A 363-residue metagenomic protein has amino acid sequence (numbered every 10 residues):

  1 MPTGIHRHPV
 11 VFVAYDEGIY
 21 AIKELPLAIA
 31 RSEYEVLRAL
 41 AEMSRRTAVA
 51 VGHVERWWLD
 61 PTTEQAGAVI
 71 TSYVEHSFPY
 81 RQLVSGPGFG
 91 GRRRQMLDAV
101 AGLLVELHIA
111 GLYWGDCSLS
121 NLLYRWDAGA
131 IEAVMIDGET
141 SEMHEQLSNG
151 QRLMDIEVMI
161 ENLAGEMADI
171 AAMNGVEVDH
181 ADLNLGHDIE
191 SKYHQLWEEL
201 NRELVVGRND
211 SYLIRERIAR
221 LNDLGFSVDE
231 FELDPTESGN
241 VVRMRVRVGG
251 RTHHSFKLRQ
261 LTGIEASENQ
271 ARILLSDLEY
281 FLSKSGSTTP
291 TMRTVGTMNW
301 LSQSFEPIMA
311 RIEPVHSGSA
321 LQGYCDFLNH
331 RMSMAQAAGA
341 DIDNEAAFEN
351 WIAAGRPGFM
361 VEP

Functional and structural regions predicted by a protein language model:
M1-Q82, P87-G90, D98-W114, A266 (+1 more regions): Conserved ATP-binding subdomain of kinase catalytic cores across diverse folds
Y20, I131-A133: Hydrophobic residues embedded in beta-strands of well-ordered beta-sheets
L97-L104, L119, I156-I160: Hydrophobic, well-ordered secondary-structure segments
V105-L112, D127, E161-A172: Hydrophobic/aromatic-lined pockets within catalytic cores
C117-Y124: Hydrophobic residue at the +6 position relative to the catalytic HRD Asp in the kinase catalytic loop
Y124-A130: Activation-loop N-terminal segment of eukaryotic-like protein kinases
E132, G138-M332, Q336-A337: C-terminal catalytic region of ATP-dependent kinase domains
